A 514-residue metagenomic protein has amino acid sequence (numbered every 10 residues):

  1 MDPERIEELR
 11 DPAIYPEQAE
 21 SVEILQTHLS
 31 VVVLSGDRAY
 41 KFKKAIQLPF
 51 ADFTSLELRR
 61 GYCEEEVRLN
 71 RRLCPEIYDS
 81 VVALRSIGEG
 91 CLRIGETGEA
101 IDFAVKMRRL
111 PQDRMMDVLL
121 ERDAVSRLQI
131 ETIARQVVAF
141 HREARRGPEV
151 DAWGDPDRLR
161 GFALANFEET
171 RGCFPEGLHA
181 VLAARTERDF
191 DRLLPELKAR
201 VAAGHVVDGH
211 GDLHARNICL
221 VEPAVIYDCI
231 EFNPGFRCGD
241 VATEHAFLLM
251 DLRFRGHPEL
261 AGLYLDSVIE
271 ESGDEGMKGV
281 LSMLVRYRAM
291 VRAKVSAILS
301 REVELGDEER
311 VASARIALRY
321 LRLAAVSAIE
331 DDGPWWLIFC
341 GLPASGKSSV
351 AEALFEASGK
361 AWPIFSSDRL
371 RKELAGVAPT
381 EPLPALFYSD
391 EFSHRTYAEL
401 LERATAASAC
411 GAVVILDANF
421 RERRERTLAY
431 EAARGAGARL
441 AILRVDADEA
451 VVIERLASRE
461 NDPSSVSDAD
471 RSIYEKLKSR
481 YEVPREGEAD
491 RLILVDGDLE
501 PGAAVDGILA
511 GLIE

Functional and structural regions predicted by a protein language model:
R5-H210, A215-V291: Conserved ATP-binding subdomain of kinase catalytic cores across diverse folds
S86-I87, Q112, R369-R371, F420-E422 (+2 more regions): Conserved nucleotide-binding/hydrolysis micro-motifs of P-loop NTPases
K294-P343: ATP/Mg2+ or Mg2+-diphosphate-binding catalytic cores that bind nucleotide phosphates or diphosphates via glycine-rich
K347: Conserved lysine of the Walker
V350: Hydrophobic positions on the alpha1 helix immediately C-terminal to the Walker A/P-loop
F355-A412: Conserved substrate/cofactor phosphate-moiety recognition/catalytic segment in nucleotide-dependent phosphotransferases
A375-G376, L383-E391, G435-P484: A glycine- and Lys/Arg-enriched "phosphate-lid" helix/loop adjacent to the NTP-binding pocket of small-molecule kinases
S479-E514: NTP-dependent small-molecule kinase module
